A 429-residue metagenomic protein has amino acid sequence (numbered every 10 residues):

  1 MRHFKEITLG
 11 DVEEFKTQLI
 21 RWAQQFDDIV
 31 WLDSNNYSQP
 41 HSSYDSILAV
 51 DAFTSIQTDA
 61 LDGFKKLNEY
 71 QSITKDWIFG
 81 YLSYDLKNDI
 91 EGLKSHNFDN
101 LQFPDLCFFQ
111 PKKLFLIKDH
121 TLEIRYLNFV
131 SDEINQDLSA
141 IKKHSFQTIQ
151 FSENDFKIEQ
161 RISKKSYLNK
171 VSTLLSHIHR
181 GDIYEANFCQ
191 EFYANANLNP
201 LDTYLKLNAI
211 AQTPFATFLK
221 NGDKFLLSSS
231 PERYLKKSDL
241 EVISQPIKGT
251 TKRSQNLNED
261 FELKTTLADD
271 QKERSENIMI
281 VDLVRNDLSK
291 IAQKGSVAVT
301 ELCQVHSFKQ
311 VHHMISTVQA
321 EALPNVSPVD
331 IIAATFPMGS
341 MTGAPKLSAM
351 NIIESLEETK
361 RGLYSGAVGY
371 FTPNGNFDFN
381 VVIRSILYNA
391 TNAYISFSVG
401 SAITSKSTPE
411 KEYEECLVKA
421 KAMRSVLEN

Functional and structural regions predicted by a protein language model:
M1-N429: Extended alpha-helical targeting/anchoring segments, especially N-terminal organellar/secretory targeting helices
